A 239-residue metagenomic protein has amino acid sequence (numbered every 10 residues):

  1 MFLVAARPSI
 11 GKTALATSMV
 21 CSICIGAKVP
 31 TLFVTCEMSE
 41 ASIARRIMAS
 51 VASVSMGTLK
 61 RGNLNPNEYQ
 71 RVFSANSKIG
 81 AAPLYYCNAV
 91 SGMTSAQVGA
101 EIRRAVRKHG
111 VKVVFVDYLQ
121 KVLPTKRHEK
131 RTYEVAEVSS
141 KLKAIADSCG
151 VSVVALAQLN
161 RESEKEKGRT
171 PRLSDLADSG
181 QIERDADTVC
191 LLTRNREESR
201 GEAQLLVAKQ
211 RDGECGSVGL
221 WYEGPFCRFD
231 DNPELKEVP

Functional and structural regions predicted by a protein language model:
A5-A6: The Walker A (P-loop) glycine that initiates the GxxxxGKT/S ATP-binding motif of P-loop NTPases
S9: Walker A (P-loop) phosphate-binding loop of P-loop NTPases
K12-T13: Conserved lysine of the Walker
A16-M19, V98, E134-K141: Hydrophobic alpha-helical membrane-association signature
S18, S22-G110, P124, E198 (+2 more regions): Cytosolic-facing regulatory segments adjacent to core modules
C36-M38, V151, L156-Q158: Conserved H-loop
S53, N88, S95-V111, S140-C149 (+1 more regions): C-terminal regions of RecA-like/P-loop NTPase motor modules
R103, V111-A155: Helical hairpin unit composed of two closely spaced alpha helices linked by a short loop
